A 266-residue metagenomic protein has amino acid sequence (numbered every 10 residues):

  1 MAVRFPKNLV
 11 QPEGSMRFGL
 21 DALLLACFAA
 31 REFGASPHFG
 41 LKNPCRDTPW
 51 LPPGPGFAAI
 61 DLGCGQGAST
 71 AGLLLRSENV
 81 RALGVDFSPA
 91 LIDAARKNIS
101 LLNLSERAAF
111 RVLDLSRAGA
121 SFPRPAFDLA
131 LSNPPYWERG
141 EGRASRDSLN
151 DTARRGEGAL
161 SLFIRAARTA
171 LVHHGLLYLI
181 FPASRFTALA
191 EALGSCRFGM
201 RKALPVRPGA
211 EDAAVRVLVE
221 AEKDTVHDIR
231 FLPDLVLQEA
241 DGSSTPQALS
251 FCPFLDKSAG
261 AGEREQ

Functional and structural regions predicted by a protein language model:
M1-R31: Class I SAM-dependent transferase core
N8, R81, R107-A109, G199-K202: Conserved beta-strand segments of alpha/beta enzyme cores
M16-G19, G65, E211-D212: Short glycine/threonine-rich catalytic loop with a Thr-x-Gly-x-Asp
D21-G34, G54-R143: Conserved SAM/SAH cofactor-binding pocket of Class I
E32-G56, A261-Q266: Intrinsically disordered, low-complexity terminal tails and inter-domain linkers enriched for S/T/G/P/D/E
P134-F163: Mobile active-site "lid"/loop adjacent to the S-adenosyl-L-methionine
E157-A214: Conserved Class I SAM-dependent methyltransferase catalytic core
A213-Q266: SAM/dcSAM-binding transferase cores
